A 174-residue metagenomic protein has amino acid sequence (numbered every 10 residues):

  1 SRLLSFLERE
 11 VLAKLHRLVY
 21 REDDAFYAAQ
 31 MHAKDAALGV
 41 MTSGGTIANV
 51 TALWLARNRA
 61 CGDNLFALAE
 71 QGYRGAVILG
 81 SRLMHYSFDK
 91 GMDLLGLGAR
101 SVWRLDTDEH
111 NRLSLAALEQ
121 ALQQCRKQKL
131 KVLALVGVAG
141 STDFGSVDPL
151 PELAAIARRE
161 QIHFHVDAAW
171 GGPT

Functional and structural regions predicted by a protein language model:
R2-K131, A155: PLP-dependent aspartate aminotransferase-fold enzymes
L15, G145, G172-T174: Active-site-proximal flexible loops/turns
G44-V50, Y86, V136, G140 (+1 more regions): FAD-binding core of FAD-dependent oxidoreductases, characterized by glycine-rich FAD pyrophosphate-binding loops
L113-A168: Active-site phosphate-binding strand-loop segment of PLP-dependent enzymes
